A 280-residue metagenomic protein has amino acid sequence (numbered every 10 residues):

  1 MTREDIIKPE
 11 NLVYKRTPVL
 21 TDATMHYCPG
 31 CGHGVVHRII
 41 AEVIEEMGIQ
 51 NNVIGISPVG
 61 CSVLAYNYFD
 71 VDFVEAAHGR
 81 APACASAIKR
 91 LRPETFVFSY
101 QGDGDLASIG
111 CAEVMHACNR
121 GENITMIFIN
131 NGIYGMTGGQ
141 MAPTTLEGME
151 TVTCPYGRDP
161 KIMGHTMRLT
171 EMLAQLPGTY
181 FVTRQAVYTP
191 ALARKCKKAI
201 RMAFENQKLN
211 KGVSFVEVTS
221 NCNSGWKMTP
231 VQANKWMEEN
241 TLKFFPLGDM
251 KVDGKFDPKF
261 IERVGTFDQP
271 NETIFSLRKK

Functional and structural regions predicted by a protein language model:
M1-F98: Thiamine diphosphate
M1-V13, K208-K211, E217-K280: Flexible, low-complexity linker and terminal segments
K15, E94, A142-L209: Conserved thiamine diphosphate
A23, I49-V53, L91-V97, R120-T125 (+3 more regions): Short coil/turn connectors at secondary-structure junctions
V59-C61, N131-I133, T189, V218-G225: Glycine-rich beta-alpha junction loops
V59-G135, K198-M202: Thiamine diphosphate
V71-V74, A117, A142-L146, Q232-K235: Short, hinge-like loop/turn segments at secondary-structure boundaries
C111-H116, M136-E150: Active-site-proximal loop->helix
